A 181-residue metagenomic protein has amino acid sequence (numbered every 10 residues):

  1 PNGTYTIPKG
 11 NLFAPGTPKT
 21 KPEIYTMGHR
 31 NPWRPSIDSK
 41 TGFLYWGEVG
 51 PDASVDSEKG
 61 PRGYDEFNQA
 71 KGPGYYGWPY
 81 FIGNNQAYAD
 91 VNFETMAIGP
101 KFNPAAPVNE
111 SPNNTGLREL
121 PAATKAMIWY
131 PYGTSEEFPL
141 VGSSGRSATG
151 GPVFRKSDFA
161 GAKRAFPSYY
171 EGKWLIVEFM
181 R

Functional and structural regions predicted by a protein language model:
P1-R181: Beta-propeller domain segments
